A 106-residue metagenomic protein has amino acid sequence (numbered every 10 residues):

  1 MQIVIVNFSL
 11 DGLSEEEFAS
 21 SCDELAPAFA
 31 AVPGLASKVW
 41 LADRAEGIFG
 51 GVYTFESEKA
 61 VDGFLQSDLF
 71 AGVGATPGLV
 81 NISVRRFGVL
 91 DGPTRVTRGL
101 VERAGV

Functional and structural regions predicted by a protein language model:
M1-I48, E58-Q66, P77-V106: Short S/T/G/P-rich N-terminal loop/turn motif that feeds into the first structured element of a domain
T54-E56: Glycine-rich loop at the start of a catalytic domain that most often binds anionic cofactors/ligands
L69: Short, polar loop motifs at secondary-structure junctions
